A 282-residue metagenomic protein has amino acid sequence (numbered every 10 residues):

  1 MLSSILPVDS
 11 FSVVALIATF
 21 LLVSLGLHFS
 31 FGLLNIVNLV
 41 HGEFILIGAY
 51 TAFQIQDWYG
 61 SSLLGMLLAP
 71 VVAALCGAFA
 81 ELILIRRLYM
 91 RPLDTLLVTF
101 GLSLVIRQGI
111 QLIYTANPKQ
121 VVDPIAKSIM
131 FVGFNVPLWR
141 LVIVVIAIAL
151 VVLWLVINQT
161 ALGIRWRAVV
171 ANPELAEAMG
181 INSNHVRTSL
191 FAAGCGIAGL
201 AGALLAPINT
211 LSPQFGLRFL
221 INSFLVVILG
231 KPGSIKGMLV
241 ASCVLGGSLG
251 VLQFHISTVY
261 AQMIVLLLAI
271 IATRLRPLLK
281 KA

Functional and structural regions predicted by a protein language model:
M1-L22, T51, Y59-G65, R91-L96 (+5 more regions): Membrane-interfacial amphipathic/re-entrant helices at transmembrane-helix boundaries
L2-V13, I157, A161-G163, T188-G230 (+1 more regions): Inter-helical junctions in multi-pass inner-membrane proteins, predominant in energy-converting antiporter-like
I5, M90, D94, I113 (+4 more regions): Cytosolic-side transmembrane-helix boundaries in multi-pass membrane proteins
I5-Q54, I83-M90, D94, L229-P232: Single transmembrane alpha-helix segments in multi-pass membrane proteins
L16, V132-L211, I235-V240: Helix-loop-helix "hairpin" substructures at the membrane interface of multi-pass membrane proteins
L27, G60-L102, G109, V240-L245: Alpha-helical transmembrane segments within multi-pass membrane transporters and channels
E43-I47, L88-Q111, G216-I228, I256-T273: Pore- or pathway-lining transmembrane helices of multi-pass membrane proteins that form conduits for solutes/ions
I83, R87-Q159, V186-S189, I256: Transmembrane helix-bundle core of multi-pass membrane transporters and related energy-transducing complexes
